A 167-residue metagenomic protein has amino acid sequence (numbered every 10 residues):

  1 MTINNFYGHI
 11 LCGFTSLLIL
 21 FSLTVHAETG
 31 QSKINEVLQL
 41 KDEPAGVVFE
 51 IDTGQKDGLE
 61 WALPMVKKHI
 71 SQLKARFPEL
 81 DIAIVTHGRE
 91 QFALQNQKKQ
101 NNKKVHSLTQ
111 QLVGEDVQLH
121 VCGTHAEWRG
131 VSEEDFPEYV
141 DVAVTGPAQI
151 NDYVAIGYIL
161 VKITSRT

Functional and structural regions predicted by a protein language model:
T2-F14: Bacterial N-terminal signal peptides that target proteins for export
C12-S22: Bacterial N-terminal signal peptides
L23-A27: Sec/Tat signal peptide C-region and signal peptidase I cleavage site
E28-A83: N-terminal secretory signal peptides
D42-G46, W61-H69, A93-Q95, K99-L108 (+1 more regions): Conserved N-terminal glycine/acidic-rich loop preference
V47-E50, A83-T86, Q118-V121, K162: Structural recognition of the beta-strand scaffold that forms the well-ordered cores of secreted hydrolase catalytic
L80-L94: Acidic helix-start/capping segments at beta-turn-to-alpha-helix junctions
Q95-T167: A cross-taxonomic marker for long C-terminal extensions/tails that follow the last structured domain
